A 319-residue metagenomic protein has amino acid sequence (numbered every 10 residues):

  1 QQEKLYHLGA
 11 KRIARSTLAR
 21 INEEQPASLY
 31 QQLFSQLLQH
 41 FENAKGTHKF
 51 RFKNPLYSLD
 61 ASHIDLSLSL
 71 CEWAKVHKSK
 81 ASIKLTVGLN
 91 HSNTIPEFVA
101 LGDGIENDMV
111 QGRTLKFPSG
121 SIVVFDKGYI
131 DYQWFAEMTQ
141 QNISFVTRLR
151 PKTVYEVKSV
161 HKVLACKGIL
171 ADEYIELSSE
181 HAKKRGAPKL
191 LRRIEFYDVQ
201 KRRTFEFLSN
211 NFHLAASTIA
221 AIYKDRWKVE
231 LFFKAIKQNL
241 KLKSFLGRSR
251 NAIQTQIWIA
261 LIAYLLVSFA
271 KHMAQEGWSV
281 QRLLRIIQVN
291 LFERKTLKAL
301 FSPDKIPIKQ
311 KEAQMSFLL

Functional and structural regions predicted by a protein language model:
Q1-L8: DNA-recognition alpha helix
L8, N22-Q25, L29-Q36, H48-P55 (+2 more regions): Single, function-defining residue in the core of a domain
I13: Pyridoxal 5′-phosphate
L38-K45: Primarily marks folded extracellular/lumenal domains of secretory and cell-surface proteins
